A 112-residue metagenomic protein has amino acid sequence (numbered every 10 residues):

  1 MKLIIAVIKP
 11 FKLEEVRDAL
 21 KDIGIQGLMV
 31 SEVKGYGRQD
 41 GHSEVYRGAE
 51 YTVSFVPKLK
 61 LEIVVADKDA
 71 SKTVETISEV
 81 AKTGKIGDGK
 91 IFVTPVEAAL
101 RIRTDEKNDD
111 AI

Functional and structural regions predicted by a protein language model:
M1-I112: Positively charged, small/polar-rich N-terminal and surface patches that mediate targeting and assembly and bind
